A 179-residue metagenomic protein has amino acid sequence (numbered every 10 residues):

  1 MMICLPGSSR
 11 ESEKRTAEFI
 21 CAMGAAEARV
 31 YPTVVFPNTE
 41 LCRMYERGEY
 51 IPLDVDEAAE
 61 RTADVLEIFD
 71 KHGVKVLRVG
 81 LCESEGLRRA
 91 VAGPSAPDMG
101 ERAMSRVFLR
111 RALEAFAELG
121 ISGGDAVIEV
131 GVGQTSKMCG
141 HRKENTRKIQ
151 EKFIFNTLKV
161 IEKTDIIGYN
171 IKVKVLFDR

Functional and structural regions predicted by a protein language model:
M1-G124: C-terminal scaffold of the Radical SAM
E85-R179: Radical SAM enzyme core and accessory elements
